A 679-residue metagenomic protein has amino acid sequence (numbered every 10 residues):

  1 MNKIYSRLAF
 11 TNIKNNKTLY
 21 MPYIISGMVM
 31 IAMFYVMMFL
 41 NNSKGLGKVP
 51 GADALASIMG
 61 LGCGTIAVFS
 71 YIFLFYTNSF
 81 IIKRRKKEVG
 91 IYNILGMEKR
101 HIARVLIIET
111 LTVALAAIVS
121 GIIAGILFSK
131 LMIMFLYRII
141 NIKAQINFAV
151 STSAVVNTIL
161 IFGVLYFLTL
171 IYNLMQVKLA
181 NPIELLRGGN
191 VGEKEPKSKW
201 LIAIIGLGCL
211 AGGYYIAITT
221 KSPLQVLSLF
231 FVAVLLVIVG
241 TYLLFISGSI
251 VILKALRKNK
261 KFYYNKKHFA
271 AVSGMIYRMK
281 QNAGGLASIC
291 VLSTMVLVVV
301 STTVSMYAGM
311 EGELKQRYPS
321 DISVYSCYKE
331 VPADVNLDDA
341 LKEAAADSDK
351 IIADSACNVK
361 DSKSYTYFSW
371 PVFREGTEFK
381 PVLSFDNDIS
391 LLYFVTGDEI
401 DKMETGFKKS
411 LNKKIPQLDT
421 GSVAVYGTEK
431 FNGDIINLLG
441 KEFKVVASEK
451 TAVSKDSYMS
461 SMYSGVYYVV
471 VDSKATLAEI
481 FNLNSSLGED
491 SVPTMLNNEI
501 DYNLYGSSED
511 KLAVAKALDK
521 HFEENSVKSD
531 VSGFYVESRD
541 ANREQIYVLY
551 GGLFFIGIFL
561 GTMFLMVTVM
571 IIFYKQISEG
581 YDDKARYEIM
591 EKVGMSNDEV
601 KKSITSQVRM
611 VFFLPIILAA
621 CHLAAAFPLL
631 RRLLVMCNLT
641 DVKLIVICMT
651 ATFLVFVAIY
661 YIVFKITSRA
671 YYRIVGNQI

Functional and structural regions predicted by a protein language model:
M1-I31, E195-W200, C209, L244-S293 (+2 more regions): N-terminal Sec/SRP start-transfer signal
K3-R7, L179-E193, Y581-D582, Y672-I679: Short cytosolic juxtamembrane segments of multi-pass membrane proteins
K17-G45, D53-G90, T110-A124, L235-I238 (+4 more regions): Hydrophobic alpha-helical transmembrane segments of multi-pass inner-membrane transport and secretion
F39-D53, I122-A154, A211-S228, P615-Q678: Short helix-loop junctions at transmembrane helix boundaries
Y76, R84, Q176, F245 (+4 more regions): Juxtamembrane interface at the cytosolic side of transmembrane helices
T112-L256: Hydrophobic alpha-helical segments
E313-M566: Basic-flanked hydrophobic alpha-helices used for secretion and membrane insertion
